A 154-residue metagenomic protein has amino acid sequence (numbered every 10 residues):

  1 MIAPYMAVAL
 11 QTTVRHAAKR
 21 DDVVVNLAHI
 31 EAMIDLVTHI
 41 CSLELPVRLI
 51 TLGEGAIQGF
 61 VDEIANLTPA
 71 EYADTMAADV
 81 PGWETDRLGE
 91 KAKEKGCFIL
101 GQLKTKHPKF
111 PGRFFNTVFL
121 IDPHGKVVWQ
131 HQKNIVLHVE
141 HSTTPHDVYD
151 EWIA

Functional and structural regions predicted by a protein language model:
I2-V23, T51, T117, Q130-Q132: Active-site-proximal beta-strand elements of phosphoester/diester hydrolases
R15-N26, A77, T143-V148: Acidic/histidine-rich helix-loop elements that form or flank divalent-metal/phosphate-binding sites at the catalytic
A17, V61-D74, G112-L120: Surface-exposed, active-site-proximal loop segments in enzymatic domains
V23-L36, D79-D86: Well-ordered, non-membrane alpha-helical segments in soluble/globular domains
M33-P69, A92, I99-L100: Active-site beta-strand/loop signature of hydrolases that rely on acidic residues for catalysis
E71-D86, W152-I153: A short acidic, glycine-rich active-site loop that binds or catalyzes chemistry on phosphate/adenosine moieties
V80-K106: A short, hydrophobic beta-strand-centered structural micro-motif
H107-A154: Active-site catalytic loop in hydrolytic enzyme cores
